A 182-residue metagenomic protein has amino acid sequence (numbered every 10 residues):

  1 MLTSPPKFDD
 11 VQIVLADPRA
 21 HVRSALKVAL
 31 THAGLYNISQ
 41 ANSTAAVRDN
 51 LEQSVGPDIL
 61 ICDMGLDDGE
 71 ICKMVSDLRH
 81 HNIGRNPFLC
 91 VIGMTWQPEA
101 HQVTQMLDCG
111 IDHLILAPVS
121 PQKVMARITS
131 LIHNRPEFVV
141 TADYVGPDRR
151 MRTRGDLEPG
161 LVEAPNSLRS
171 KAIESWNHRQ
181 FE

Functional and structural regions predicted by a protein language model:
D9-V22, L26-L30, L60: Conserved acidic segment of CheY-like receiver
L35-S43, N50: Short hydrophobic/Thr-rich beta-strand motif most characteristic of the beta2 strand and flanking loop of CheY-like
S54-P87: Conserved phosphotransfer microenvironments
K73, Q97-H113: Alpha4 helix (beta4-alpha4-beta5 surface) of REC/receiver domains from two-component response regulators
V119-I128, I132, P136, V140: C-terminal output helix
H133-E182: CheY-like receiver
